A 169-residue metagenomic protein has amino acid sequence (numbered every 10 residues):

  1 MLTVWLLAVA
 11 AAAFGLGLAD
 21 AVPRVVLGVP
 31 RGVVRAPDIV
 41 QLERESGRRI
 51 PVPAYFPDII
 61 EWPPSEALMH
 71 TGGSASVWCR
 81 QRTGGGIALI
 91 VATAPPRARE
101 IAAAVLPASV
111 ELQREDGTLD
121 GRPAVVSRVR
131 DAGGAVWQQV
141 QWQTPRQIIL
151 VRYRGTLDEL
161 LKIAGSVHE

Functional and structural regions predicted by a protein language model:
M1-D20: Hydrophobic membrane-insertion alpha-helices, especially the h-region of bacterial N-terminal signal peptides
L2, A11, V52-P53, R122 (+1 more regions): Generic intrinsically disordered, low-complexity segments enriched for polar/acidic and small residues
R24-Q139, Q143-T144: Short, solvent-exposed recognition patches
P145-E169: Surface-exposed amphipathic alpha-helical segments
